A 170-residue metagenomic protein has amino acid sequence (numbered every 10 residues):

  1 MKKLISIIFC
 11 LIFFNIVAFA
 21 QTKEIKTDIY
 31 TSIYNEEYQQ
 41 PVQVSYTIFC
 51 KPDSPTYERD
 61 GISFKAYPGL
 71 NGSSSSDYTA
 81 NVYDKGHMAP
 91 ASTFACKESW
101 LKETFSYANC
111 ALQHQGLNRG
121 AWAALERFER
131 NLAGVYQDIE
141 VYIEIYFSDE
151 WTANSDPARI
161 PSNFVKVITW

Functional and structural regions predicted by a protein language model:
L4-I16: Sec-dependent N-terminal signal peptides
N15-V17, I29, A111: A generic alpha-helix preference that emphasizes hydrophobic side chains
I16-V17, F49, L101: Hydrophobic alpha-helical segments
A18-T22: Boundary at the C-terminal end of the N-terminal hydrophobic targeting segment
K23-D84: Short, His- and charge-rich active-site/binding loops that engage polyanionic ligands
P68-W170: Domain-level detector of nuclease and nuclease-like folds in predominantly extracellular/periplasmic contexts
